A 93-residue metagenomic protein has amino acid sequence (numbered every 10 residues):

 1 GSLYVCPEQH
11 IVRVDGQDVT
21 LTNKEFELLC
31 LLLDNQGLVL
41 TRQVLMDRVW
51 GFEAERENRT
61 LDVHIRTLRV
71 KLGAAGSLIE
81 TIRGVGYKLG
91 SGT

Functional and structural regions predicted by a protein language model:
G1-I11, T93: Short boundary/linker motifs that mark transitions into or out of structured domains
Q9-G76, T81-V85: Positively charged, aromatic-enriched patches within helix-turn-helix-type DNA-binding elements, predominantly
V70-K71, L89-T93: Intrinsically disordered, low-complexity protein-interaction/activation regions
